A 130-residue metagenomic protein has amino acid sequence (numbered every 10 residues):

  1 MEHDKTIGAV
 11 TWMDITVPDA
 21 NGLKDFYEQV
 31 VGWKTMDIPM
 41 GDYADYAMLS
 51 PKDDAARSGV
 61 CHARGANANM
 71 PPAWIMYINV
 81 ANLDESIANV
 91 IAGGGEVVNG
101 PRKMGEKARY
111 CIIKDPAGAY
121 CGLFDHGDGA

Functional and structural regions predicted by a protein language model:
M1-T11, I15, M36-P39, I87 (+1 more regions): Vicinal oxygen chelate
E2, I7-V10, D14-A55, A92: Core segments of cupin and vicinal oxygen chelate
V10, A55-S58, A73-I75, A108: Structural motif
L23, L83-N89: Short amphipathic alpha-helices within nucleic acid-binding modules
W33-P71, P116, Y120-D125: Conserved short beta-strand elements that form part of the metal-binding/catalytic scaffold of enzyme active sites
A44-A47, W74, K107-C111: Short beta-strand micro-motifs in enzyme catalytic cores
P72-D84: Mid-chain, well-packed structural core segment of small domains
